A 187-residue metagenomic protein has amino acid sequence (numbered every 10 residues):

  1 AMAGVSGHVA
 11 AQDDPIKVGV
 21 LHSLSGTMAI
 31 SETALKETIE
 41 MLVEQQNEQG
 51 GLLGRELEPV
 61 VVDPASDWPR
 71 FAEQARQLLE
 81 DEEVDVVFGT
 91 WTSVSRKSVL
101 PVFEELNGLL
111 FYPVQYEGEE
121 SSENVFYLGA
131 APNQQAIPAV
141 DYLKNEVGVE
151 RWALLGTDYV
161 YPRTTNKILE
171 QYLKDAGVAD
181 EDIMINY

Functional and structural regions predicted by a protein language model:
A1-K17, E48: Short, low-complexity disordered leader/linker segments with a strong preference for bacterial N-terminal type II
Q12-I30, V140-Y142: Glycine/serine-rich loop-strand microenvironments at binding/catalytic pocket rims
P15, I30-E37, G50-E119: Beta-alpha junction/loop-to-helix N-cap segments that form part of ligand/metal-binding clefts
P15-S23, L57-V61, E150-W152: Short, well-ordered beta-strand elements
L21-L24, V62-A65, G89-T92, P113-Y116 (+3 more regions): Active-site-proximal beta-strand/loop segments in catalytic clefts of secreted hydrolases
S31-L53, I168-D175: Short, polar/charged alpha-helical segment
E73, E117-G118, N124-Y187: Extracellular/periplasmic Venus flytrap/periplasmic-binding protein
